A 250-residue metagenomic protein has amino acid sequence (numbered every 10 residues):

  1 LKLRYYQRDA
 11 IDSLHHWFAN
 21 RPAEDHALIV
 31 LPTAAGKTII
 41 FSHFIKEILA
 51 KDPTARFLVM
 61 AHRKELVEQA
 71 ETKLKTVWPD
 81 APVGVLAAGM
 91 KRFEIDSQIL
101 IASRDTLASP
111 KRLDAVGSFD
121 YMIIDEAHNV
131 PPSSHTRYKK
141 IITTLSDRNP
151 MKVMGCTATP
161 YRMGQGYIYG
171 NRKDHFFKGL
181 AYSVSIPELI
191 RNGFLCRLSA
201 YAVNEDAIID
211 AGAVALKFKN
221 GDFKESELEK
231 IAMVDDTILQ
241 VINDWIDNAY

Functional and structural regions predicted by a protein language model:
K2-A23: N-terminal pre-P-loop "Q-motif" helix
R21-F44: Walker A/P-loop
A35-I40, P53-T76: Conserved Walker A/P-loop ATP-binding site and its immediately adjacent core in helicase/helicase-like ATPase domains
R56, E71, W78-K91: Conserved RecA-like helicase motor-core motifs
G89-Y121: Conserved helix/coil segment N-terminal to the catalytic DExD/H
D125-E126: Walker B catalytic acidic pair
N129-A200: Post-DEXD/H (motif II) to motif III coupling segment of the RecA-like Helicase ATP-binding lobe
G179-Y250: Conserved interdomain linker/interface between the two RecA-like ATPase lobes of SF2 helicase motors
